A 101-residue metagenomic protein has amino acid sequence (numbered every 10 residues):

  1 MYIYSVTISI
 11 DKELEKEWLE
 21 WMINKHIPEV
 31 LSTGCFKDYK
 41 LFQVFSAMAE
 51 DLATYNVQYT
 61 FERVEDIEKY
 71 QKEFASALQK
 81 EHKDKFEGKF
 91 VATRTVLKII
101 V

Functional and structural regions predicted by a protein language model:
M1-I3, G34: Coil-to-beta-strand transition motifs
I3, M22, E68-Q71, T95-I99: A general secondary-structure boundary signal
I3-S9, F42-E73: Short, well-ordered beta-strand segments in beta-rich or mixed alpha/beta enzyme and ligand-binding folds
E15-L41, A77-E81: Short amphipathic alpha-helical segments
M22, G34-K37, A47, Y55-N56 (+2 more regions): Short, charged/polar low-complexity linear motifs in solvent-exposed/disordered segments
P28-G34, S46, R63-I67, E81-F86: Glycine-rich loops and low-complexity Gly/Arg-rich segments that provide flexible linkers or classic glycine-based
K40-E50, E81-V101: Glycine-rich beta-strand-turn "strand-cap" elements at beta-sheet edges
